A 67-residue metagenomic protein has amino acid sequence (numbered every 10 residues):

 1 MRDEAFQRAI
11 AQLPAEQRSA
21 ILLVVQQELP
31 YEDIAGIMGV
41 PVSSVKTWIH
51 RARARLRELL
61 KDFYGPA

Functional and structural regions predicted by a protein language model:
M1-A11: Acidic, proline/glycine-rich intrinsically disordered inter-domain spacer in sigma factors
I10-R18: Short helix-coil-helix linker/hinge
Q17, M38-K61: DNA-recognition helix of helix-turn-helix
A20-V24: A short pre-motif secondary-structure segment
K61-A67: Short, basic, alpha-helical segments at the C-terminal edge of helix-turn-helix-like DNA-binding modules
